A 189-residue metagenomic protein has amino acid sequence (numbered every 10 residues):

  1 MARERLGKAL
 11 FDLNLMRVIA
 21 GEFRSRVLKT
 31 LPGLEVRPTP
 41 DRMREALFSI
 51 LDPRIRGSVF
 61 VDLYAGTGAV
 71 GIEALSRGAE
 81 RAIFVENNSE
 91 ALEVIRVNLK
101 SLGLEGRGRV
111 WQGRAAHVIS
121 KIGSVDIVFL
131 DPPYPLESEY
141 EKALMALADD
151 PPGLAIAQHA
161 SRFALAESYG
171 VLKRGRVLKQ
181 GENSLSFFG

Functional and structural regions predicted by a protein language model:
A2-G189: Class I S-adenosyl-L-methionine-dependent methyltransferase catalytic core
